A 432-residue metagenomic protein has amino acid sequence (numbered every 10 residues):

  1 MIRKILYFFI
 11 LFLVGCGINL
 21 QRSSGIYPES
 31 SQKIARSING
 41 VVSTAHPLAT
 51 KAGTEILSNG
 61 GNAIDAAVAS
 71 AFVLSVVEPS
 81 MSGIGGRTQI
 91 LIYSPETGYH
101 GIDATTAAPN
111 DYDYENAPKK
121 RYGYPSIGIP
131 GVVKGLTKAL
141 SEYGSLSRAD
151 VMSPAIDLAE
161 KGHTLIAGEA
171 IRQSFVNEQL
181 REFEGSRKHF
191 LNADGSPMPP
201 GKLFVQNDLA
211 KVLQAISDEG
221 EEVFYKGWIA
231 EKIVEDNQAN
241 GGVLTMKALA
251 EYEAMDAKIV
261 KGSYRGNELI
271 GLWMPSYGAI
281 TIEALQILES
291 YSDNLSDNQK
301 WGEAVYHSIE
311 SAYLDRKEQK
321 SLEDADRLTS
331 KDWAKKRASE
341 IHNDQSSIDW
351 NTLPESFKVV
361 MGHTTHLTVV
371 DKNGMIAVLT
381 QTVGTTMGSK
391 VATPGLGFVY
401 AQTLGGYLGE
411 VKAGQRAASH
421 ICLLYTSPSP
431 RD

Functional and structural regions predicted by a protein language model:
R3-F8: Sec-dependent signal peptide recognition, specifically the positively charged N-region followed immediately by
N19-K51, E55, G61-E219, F224-N267 (+3 more regions): Noncatalytic scaffold domains of N-terminal-nucleophile
D256, M361-T364, S419-I421: Short, small/polar residue-rich loop motifs at catalytic or cofactor-binding pockets
S292-T382, L396: Internal maturation/activation junctions in enzymes
T386-G397: A short, polar/charged loop-to-alpha-helix boundary motif
L404-L424: Flexible, small-/acidic-enriched active-site or ligand-binding loops
Y425-D432: Conserved small/polar residues in nucleotide/adenosyl-binding loops
